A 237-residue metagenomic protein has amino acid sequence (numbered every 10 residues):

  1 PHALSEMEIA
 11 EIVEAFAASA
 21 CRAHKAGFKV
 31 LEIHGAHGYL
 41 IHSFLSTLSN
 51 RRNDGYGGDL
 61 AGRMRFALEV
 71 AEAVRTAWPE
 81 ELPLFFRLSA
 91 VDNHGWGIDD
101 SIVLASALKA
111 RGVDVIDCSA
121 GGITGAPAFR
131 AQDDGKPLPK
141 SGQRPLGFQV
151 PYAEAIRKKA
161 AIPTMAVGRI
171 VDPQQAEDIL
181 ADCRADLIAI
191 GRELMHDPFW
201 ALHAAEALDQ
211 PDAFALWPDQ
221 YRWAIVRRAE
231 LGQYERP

Functional and structural regions predicted by a protein language model:
P1-P237: Flavin-dependent oxidoreductase catalytic cores
